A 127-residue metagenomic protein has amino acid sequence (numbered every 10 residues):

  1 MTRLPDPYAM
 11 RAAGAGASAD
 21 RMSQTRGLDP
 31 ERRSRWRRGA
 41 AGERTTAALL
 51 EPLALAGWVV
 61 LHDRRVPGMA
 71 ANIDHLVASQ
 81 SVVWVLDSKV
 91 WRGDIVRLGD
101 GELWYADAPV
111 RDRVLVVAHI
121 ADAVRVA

Functional and structural regions predicted by a protein language model:
M1-I73, V77-A127: Intrinsically disordered, low-complexity Ser/Thr/Pro/Gly-rich regulatory segments
